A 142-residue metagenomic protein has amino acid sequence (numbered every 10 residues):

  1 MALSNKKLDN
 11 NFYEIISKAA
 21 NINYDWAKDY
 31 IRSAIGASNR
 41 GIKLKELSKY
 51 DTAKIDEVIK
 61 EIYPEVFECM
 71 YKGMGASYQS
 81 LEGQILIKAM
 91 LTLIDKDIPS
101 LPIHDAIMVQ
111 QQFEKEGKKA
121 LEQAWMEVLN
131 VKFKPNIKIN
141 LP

Functional and structural regions predicted by a protein language model:
M1-G73: Helical catalytic core of nucleic-acid polymerases
A27, E82, G117: Hydrophobic (often cysteine-bearing) scaffold residues that line and stabilize catalytic clefts of nucleotide/cofactor
I35-N39, I94, Q111: Short alpha-helix boundary/capping elements
R40-L44, E65-E68, D95, P99 (+1 more regions): Intrinsically disordered or highly flexible coil/loop and linker segments, enriched in small and charged/polar residues
I42, M108-Q110, E116: Flexible loop/turn segments at secondary-structure boundaries
A76-D95: Short amphipathic alpha-helix segments
P99-Q111: Catalytic palm active-site di-aspartate
F113-P142: Polymerase palm active-site segment centered on the conserved acidic dipeptide of motif C
